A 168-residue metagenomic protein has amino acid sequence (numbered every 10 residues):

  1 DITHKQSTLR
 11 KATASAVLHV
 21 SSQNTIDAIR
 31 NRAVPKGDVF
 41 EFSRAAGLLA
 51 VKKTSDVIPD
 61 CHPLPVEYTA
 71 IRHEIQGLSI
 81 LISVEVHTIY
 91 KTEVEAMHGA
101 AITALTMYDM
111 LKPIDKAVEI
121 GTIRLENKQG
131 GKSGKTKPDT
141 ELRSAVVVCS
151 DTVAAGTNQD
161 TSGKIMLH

Functional and structural regions predicted by a protein language model:
D1-S79, V86-I89, V94-A101, D109-D139: N-terminal, polar/charged subdomain of small-to-medium soluble alpha/beta proteins
D109, P113-K116, K137-H168: Glycine-rich phosphate/diphosphate-binding loop of Rossmann-like nucleotide-binding domains
